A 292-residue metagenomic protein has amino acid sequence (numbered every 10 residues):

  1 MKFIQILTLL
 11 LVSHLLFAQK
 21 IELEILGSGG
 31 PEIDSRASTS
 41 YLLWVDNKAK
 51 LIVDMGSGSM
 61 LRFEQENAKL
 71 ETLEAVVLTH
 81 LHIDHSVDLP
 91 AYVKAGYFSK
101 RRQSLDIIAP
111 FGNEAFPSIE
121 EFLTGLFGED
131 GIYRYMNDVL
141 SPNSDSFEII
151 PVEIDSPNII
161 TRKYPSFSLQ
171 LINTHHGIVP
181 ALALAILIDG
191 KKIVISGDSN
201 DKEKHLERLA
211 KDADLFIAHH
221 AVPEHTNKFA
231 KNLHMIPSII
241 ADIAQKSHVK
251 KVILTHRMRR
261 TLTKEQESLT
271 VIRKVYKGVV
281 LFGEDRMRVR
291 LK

Functional and structural regions predicted by a protein language model:
M1-L9: Sec-dependent signal peptide recognition, specifically the positively charged N-region followed immediately by
V12-S13, A18: N-terminal signal peptide c-region/cleavage motif recognized by signal peptidases
Q19-I193, E267-K274, V279-L291: Binuclear metal-dependent hydrolase catalytic cores
S28, T174, G197-S199, H256-R257: Conserved donor-binding loops in enzymes that form glycosidic bonds
V53, T79, I195-G197, A218 (+1 more regions): Active-site flanking residues adjacent to catalytic metal/cofactor-binding acidic residues
F63, S196, A230: Short, flexible active-site loop motifs that bind/organize anionic cofactors or intermediates
S199-M287: Cap/insert and terminal regions of metallo-dependent hydrolase folds
